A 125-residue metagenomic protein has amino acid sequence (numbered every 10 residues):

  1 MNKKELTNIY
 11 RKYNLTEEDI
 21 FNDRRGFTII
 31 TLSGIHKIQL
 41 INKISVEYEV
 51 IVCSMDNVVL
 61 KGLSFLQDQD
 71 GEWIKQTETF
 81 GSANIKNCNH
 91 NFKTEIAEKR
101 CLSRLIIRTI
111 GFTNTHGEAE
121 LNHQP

Functional and structural regions predicted by a protein language model:
M1-P125: Polyanion-binding surfaces on beta-sheet-dominated domains and ring/shell assemblies
